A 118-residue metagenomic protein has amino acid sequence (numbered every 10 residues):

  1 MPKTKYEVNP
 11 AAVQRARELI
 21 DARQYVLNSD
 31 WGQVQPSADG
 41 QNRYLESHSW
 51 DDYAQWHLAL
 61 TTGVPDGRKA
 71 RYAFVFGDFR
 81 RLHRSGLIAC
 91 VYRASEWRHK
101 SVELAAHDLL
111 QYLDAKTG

Functional and structural regions predicted by a protein language model:
M1-G118: A charge-rich, low-complexity, intrinsically flexible signal that marks solvent-exposed coils, linkers, repeats
